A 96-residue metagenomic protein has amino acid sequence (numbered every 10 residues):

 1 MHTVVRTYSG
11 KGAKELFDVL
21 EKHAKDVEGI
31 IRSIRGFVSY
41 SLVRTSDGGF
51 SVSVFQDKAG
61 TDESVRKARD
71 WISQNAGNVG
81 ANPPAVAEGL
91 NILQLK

Functional and structural regions predicted by a protein language model:
M1-F50, Q56-D70, G77-K96: Short S/T/G/P-rich N-terminal loop/turn motif that feeds into the first structured element of a domain
